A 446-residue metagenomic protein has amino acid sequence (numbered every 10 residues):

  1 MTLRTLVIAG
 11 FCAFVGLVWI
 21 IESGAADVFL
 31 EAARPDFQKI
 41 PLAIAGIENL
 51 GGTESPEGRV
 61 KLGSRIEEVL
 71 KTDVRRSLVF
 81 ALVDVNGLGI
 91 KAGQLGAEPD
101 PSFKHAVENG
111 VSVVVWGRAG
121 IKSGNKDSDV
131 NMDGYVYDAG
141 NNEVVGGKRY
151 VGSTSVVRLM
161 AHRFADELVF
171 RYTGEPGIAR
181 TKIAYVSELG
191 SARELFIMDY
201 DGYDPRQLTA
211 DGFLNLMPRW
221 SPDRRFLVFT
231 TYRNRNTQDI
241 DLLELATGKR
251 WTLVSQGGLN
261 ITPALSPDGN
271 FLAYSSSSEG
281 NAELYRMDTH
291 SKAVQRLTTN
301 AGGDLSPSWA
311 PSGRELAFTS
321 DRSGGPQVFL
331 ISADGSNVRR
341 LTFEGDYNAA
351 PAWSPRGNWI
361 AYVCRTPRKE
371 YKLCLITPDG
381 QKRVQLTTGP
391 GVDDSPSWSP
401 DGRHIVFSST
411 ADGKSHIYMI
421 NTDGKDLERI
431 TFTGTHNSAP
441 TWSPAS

Functional and structural regions predicted by a protein language model:
A9-W19: Bacterial N-terminal signal peptides
V18, D27-V28, G96-E167: Amphipathic beta-strand/beta-sheet edge segments enriched in Tyr/Trp
E31-S102, V115-I121: Short beta-strand->alpha-helix linker/helix-N-cap micro-motif that forms a surface specificity/interaction loop
G140, D199-Y203, E244-G248, D288-K292 (+3 more regions): Short loop/turn segments that connect beta-strands within beta-propeller blades
V157-A192: Pro/Ala/Gly-rich low-complexity, hydrophilic intrinsically disordered segments
P176, S187-E194, D211-F213, T230-I240 (+14 more regions): A flexible loop/linker signature enriched in serine peptidases of the S9 family
I183, R224-L227, G269-L272, G313-A317 (+2 more regions): Hydrophobic beta-strand positions that form the internal "hydrophobic ladder" of WD40/Gbeta-like beta-propeller blades
